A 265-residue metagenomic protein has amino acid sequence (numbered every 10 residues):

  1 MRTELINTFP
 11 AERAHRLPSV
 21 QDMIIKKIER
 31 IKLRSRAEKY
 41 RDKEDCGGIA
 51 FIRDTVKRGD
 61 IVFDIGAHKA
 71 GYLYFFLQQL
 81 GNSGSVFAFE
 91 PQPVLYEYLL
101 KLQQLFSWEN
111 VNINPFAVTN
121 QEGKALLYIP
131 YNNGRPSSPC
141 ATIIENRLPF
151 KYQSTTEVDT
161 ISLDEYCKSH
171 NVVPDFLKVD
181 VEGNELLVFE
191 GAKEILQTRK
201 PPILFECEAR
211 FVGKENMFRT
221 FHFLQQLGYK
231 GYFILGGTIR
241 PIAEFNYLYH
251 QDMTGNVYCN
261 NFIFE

Functional and structural regions predicted by a protein language model:
M1-E265: Phosphate/nucleotide-binding beta-alpha loop and adjacent structural elements of enzyme active sites
